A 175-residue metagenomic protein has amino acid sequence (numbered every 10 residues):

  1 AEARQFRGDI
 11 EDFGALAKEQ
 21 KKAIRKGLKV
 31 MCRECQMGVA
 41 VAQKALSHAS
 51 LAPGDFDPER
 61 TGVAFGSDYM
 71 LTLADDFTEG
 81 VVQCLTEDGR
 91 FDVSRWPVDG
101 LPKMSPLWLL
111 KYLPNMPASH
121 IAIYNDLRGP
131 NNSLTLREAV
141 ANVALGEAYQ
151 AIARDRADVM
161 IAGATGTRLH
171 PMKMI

Functional and structural regions predicted by a protein language model:
A1-K29: N-terminal structural subdomain of ketosynthase/condensing enzymes
A3, C35-V39, F56, P114: Generic structural signal for well-ordered secondary structure
A3, I10-D12, V41-Q43, S67-Y69: Short glycine-rich, polar/acidic loop-and-turn segments at beta strand-coil junctions
R25, K29-C32, W108, T135: Charge-dense, low-complexity intrinsically disordered segments
C32-Q36, Y149: Outer-membrane beta-barrel transmembrane strands
G38-A49: Short, well-ordered amphipathic alpha-helical segments that serve as non-catalytic structural scaffolds within diverse
S47-F56, M70-I175: Acyl-thioester C-C bond-transforming condensing/cleaving domain
D57-G66: Short glycine-rich phosphate-binding loop at a beta-alpha junction
